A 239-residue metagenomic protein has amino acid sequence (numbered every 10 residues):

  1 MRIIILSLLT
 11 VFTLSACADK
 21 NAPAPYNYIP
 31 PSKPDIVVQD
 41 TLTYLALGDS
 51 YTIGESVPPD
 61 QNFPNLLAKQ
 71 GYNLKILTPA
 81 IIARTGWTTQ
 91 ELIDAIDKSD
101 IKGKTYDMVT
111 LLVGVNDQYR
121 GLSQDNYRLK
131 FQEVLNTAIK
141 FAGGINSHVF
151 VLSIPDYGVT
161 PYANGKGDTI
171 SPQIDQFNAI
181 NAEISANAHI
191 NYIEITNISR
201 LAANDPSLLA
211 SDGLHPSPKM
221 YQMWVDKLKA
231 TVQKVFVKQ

Functional and structural regions predicted by a protein language model:
M1-I4: Positively charged n-region of N-terminal signal peptides that target proteins for export
L6-T10: Hydrophobic helical h-region of N-terminal Sec-dependent signal peptides in bacterial secretory/periplasmic proteins
T13-A16: C-terminal motif of bacterial Sec signal peptides marking the signal peptidase cleavage site
A18-K20: Bacterial signal peptide processing site
A22-T85, D97-K104: Serine-esterase "nucleophile elbow" of acetyl-processing enzymes
A95-Q239: Alpha-helical cap/lid subdomain in secreted, periplasmic, or secretory-pathway luminal O-acyl-processing enzymes
